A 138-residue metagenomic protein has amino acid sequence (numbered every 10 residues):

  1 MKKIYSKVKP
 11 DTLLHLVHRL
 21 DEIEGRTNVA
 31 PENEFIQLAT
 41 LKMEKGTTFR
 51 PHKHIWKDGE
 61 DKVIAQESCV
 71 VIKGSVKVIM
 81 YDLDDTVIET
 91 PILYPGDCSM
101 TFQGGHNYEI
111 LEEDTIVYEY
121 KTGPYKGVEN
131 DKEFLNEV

Functional and structural regions predicted by a protein language model:
M1-K45, P91, E137: A short, N-terminal "cap"/entry segment at the start of jelly-roll beta-barrel domains of the cupin/DSBH fold
I4, N107-V138: Double-stranded beta-helix
T40-K42, S68, T90, C98-M100 (+1 more regions): Conserved hydrophobic/aromatic beta-strand scaffold that supports enzyme active sites
L41-V63: Conserved short histidine dyad/triad with adjacent acidic residue
E44, I64-Y81: Glycine- and acidic-residue-biased ligand/ion/polar-headgroup-sensing regions
P51, V78-I79, S99-T101, H106-E112 (+1 more regions): Short beta-strand His + acidic residue motifs that chelate non-heme Fe in jelly-roll/DSBH and cupin folds
K57-D58, D84-T86, G123-Y125: Short, surface-exposed beta-strand-loop junctions and turns on beta-sheet-rich folds
D82-Q103: Short acidic-glycine-tyrosine-enriched beta hairpin
